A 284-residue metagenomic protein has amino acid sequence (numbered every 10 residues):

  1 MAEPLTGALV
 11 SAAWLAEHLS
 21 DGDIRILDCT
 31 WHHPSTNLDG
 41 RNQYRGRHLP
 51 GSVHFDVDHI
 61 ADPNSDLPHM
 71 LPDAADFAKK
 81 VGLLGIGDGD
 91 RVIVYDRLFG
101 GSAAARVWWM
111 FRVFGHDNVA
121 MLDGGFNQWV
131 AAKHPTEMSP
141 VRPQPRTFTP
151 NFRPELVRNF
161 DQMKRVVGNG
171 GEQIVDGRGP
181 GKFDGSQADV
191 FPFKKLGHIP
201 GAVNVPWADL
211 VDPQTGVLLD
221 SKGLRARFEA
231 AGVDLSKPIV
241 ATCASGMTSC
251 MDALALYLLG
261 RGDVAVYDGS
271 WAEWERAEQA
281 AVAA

Functional and structural regions predicted by a protein language model:
M1-A284: Cytosolic catalytic domains that perform sulfur/thiol-centered chemistry
